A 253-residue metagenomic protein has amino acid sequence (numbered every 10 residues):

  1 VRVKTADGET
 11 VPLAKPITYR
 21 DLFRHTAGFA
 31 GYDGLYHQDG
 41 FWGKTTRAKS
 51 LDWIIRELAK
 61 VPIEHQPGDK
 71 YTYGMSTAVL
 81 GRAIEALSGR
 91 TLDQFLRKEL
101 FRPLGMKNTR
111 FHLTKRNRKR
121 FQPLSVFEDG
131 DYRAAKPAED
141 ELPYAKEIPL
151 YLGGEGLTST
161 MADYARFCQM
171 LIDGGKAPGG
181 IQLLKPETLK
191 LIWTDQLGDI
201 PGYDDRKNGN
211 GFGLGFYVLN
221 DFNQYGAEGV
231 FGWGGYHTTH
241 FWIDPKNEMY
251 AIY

Functional and structural regions predicted by a protein language model:
V1-E228: Short, surface-exposed loop or secondary-structure junction motifs that flank catalytic or metal-binding residues
E128-D129, D244-K246: Short acidic-glycine loop/turn motifs at beta-strand connectors
Y217-V218, W242-D244: Short, well-ordered beta-strand micro-motif
F222-N223, N247-M249: Residues that cap or initiate secondary-structure elements
G232: Hydrophobic-ligand binding "helix-grip"
G235-H237: Short, small/polar residue-rich loop motifs at catalytic or cofactor-binding pockets
H240-W242, E248-Y253: Short, well-ordered beta-strand elements
